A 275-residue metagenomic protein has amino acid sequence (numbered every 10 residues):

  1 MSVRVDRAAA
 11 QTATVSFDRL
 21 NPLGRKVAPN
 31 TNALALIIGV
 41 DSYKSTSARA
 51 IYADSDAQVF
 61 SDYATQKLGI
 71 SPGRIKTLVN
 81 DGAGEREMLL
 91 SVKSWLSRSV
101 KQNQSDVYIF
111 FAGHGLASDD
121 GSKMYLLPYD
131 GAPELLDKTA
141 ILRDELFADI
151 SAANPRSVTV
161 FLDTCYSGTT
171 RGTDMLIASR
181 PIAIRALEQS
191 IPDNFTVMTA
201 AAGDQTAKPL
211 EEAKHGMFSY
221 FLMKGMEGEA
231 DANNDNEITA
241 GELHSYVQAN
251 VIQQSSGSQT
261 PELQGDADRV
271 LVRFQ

Functional and structural regions predicted by a protein language model:
R4-T12: Short acidic/polar inter-strand loop motif in beta-rich domains
Q11-P22, A57, S61-S105, D137-K138 (+2 more regions): Functional beta-strand-loop-alpha-helix junction segments that form "active/interaction loops" within catalytic
F17-R19, L23-K26, A230-Q275: Caspase-like cysteine protease fold
T31-A48: Short glycine-rich His-centered loop
N32, R86-A112, L116-M175, E242: Caspase-like (clan CD) cysteine peptidase catalytic core
L36-D41, L78-G82, F110-H114, L127-G131 (+3 more regions): Active-site-proximal beta-strand/loop segments in catalytic clefts of secreted hydrolases
K44-Q58, D62, P209-A213: Glycine- and acidic-residue-enriched helix-capping/strand-helix junction motifs
V158-Y220: Extracellular S/T/G-rich loop segment that most often corresponds to the catalytic His/Ser-adjacent loop
